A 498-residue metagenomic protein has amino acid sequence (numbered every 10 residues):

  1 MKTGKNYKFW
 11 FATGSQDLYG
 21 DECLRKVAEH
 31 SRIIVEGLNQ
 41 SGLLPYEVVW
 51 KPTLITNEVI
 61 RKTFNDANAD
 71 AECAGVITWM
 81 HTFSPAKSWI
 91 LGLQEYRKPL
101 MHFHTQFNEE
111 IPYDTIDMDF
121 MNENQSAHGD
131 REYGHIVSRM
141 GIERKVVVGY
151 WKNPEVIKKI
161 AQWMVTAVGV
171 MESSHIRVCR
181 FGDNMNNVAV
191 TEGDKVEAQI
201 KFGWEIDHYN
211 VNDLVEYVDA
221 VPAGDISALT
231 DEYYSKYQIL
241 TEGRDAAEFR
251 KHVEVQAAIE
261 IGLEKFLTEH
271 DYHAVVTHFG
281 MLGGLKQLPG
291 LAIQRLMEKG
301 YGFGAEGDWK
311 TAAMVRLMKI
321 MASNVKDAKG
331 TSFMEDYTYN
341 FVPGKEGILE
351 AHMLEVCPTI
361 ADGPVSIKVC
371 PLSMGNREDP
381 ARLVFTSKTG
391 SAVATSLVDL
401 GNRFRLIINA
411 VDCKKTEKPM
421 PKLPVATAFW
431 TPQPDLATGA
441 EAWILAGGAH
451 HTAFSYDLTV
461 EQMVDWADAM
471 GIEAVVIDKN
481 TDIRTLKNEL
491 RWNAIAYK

Functional and structural regions predicted by a protein language model:
T3-K26, H175-N184: Short beta-strand segments enriched in small/hydrophobic residues
R25-S41: Short catalytic helix/loop segments, enriched in acidic residues and glycine and frequently bearing histidine
Y46-E47, H104, E109-R244: Cap/lid and interdomain-hinge subdomains that line or gate substrate/regulatory clefts in soluble alpha/beta enzymes
I60-C73, I90-G92, E260-E269: Short, well-structured alpha-helical segments in soluble
C73-F83, M101-F103, Y272-H278: Periplasmic-binding protein-like
D231-E232, K236-N324: Long, internal scaffold/assembly segments composed of regular secondary structure
G300-P424: C-terminal catalytic subdomain
G375-K498: Extended hydrophobic packing segments that form well-structured cores
